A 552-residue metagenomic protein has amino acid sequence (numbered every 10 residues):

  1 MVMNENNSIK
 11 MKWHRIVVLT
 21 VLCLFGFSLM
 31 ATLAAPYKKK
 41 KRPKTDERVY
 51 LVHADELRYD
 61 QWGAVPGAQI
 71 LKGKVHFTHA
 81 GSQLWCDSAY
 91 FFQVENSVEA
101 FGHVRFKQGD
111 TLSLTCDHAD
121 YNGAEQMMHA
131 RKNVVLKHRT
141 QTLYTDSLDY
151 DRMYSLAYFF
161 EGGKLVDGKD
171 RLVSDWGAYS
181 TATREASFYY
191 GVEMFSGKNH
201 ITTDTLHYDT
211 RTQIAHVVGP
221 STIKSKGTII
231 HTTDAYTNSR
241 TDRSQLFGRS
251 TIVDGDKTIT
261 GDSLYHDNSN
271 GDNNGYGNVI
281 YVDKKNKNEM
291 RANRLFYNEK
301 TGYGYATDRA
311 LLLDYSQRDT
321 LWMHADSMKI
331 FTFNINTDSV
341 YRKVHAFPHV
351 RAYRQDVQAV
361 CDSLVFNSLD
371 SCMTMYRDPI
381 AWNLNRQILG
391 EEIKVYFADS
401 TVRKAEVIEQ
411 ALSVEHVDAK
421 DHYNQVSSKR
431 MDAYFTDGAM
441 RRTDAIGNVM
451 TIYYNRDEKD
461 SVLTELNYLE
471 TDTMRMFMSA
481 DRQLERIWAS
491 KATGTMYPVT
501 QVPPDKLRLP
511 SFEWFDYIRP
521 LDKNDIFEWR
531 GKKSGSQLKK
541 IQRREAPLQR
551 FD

Functional and structural regions predicted by a protein language model:
M1-K40, D552: Bacterial Sec-dependent N-terminal signal peptides
T32-D552: N-terminal amphipathic/hydrophobic interface segments
